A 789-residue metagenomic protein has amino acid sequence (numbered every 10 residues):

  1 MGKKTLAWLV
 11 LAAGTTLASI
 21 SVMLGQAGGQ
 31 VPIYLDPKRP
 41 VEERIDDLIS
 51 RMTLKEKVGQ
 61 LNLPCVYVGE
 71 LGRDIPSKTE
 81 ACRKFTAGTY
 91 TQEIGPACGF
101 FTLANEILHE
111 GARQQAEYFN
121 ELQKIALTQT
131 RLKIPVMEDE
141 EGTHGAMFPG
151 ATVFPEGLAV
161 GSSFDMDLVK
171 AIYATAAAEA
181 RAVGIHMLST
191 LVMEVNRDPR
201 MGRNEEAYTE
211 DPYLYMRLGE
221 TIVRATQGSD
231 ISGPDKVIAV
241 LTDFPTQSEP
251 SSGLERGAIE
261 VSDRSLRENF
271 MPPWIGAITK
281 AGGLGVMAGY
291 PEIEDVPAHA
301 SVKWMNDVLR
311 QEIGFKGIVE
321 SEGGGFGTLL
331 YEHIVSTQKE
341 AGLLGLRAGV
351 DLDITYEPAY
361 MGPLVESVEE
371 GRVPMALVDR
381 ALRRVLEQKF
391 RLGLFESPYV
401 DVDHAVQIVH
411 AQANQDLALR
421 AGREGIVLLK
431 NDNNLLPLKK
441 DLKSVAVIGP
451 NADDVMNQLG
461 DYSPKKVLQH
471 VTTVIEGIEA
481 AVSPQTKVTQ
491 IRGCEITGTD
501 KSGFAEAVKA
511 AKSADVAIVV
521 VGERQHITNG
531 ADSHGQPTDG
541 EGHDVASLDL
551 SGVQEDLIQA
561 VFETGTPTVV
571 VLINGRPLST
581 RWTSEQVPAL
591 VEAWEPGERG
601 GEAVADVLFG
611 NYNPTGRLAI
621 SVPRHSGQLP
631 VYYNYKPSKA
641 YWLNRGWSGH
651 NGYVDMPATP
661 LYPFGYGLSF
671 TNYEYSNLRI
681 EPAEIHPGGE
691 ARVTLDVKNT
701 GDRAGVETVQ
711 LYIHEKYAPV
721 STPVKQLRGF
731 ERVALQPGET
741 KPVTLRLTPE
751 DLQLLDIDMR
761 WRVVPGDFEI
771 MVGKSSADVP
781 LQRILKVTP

Functional and structural regions predicted by a protein language model:
M1-T5: Positively charged n-region of N-terminal signal peptides that target proteins for export
L6, T16-L17, K487, P789: N-terminal compositionally biased, intrinsically disordered segments and leader/signal-like regions
V10-S21: Bacterial N-terminal signal peptides
S21-Q753, P765-S776: Glycoside hydrolase catalytic-domain context in secreted enzymes
D756-D758: Flexible, membrane-facing loop/turn or short amphipathic-helix motifs that contact lipid bilayers or gate lipid-binding
W761-V763: Surface-exposed, short loops/turns at beta-strand junctions within beta-sandwich domains
D778-P789: Short beta-strand elements
